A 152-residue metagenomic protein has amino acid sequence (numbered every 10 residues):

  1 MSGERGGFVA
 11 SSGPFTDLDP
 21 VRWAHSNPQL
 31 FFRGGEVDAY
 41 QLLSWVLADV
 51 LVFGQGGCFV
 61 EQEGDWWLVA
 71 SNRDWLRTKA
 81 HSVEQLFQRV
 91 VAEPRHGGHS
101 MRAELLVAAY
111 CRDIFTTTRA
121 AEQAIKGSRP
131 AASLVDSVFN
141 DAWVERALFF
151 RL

Functional and structural regions predicted by a protein language model:
S2-L152: GHKL (Bergerat-fold) ATPase N-terminal catalytic module, capturing the glycine-rich phosphate-binding loop and acidic
